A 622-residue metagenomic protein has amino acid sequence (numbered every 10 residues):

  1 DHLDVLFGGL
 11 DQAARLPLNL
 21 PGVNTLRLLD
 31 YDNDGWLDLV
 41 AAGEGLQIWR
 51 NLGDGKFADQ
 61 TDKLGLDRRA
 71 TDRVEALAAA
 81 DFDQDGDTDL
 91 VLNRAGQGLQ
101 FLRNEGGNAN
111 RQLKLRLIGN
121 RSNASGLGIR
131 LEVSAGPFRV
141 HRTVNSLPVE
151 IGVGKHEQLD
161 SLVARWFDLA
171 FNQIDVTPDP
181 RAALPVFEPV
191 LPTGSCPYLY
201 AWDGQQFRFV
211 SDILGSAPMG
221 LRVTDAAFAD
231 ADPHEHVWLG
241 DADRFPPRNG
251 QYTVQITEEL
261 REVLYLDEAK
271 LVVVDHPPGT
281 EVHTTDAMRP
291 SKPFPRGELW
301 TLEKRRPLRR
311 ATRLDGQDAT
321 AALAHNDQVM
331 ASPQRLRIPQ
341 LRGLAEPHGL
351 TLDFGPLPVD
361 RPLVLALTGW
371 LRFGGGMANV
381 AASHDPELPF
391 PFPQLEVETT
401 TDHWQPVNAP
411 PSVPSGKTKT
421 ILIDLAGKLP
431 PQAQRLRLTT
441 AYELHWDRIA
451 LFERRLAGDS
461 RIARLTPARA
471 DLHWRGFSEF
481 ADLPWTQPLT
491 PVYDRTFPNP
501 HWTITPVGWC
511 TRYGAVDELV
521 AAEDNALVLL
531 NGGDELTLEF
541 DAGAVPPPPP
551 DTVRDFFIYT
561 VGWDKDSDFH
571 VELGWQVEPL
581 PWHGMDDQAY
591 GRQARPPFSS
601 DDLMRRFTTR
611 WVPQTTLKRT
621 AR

Functional and structural regions predicted by a protein language model:
D1-D4, N24-N33, V74-Q84, F101 (+1 more regions): Beta-propeller blade termini
L3-D4, D34, D38, G55 (+2 more regions): Acidic Asp/Glu-based divalent-cation binding sites
L3-N19, G45-Q60, G98-N110, G136: Beta-propeller blade repeat segments, especially FG-GAP/WD-type strand-to-loop junctions in 6- to 7-bladed propeller
V5-G9, D38-G43, D89-R94, V163: Hydrophobic beta-strand segments that make up the repeating blades of beta-propeller and related beta-repeat
P17-G22, A58-R73, S122-N123: Short loop/turn motifs that recur once per blade in beta-propeller domains
L18, L64, Q84-A324, V329-W446 (+7 more regions): Gly/Ser/Thr/Pro-enriched helix-cap/hinge segments flanking short amphipathic alpha-helices
L573-W575, P581-L617: Long C-terminal appendages of very large multidomain proteins
